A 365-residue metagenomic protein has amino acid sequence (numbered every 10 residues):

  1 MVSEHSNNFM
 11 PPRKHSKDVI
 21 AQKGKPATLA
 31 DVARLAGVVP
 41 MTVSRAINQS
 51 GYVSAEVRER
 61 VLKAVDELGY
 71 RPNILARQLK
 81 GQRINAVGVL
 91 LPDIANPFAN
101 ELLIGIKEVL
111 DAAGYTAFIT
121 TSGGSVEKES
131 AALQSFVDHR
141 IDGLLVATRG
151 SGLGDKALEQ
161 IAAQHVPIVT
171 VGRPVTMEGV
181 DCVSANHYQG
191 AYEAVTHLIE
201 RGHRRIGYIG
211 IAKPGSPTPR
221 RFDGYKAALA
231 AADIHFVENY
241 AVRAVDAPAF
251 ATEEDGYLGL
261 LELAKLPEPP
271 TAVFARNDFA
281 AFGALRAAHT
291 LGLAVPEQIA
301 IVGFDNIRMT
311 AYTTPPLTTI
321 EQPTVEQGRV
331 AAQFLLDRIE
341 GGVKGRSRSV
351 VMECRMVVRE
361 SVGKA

Functional and structural regions predicted by a protein language model:
M1-N85, A365: N-terminal helix-turn-helix DNA-binding module of bacterial transcription factors
K14, L260-A365: Flexible loop/turn connectors
A55, E59, L68-V146, D223-K226 (+1 more regions): Amphipathic helical "hinge" segments at domain boundaries
R60, F98-A112, G190-A194, S216-F236 (+4 more regions): Short, solvent-exposed amphipathic alpha-helices that sit in or adjacent to ligand/effector-binding or catalytic
T121-D138, D142, A191, R243-L266: Structural motif
G124-S125, A147-E193, R201, K213-P214 (+3 more regions): Flexible loop/hinge segments that line or gate small-molecule binding clefts
C182-Y208, D223, A227, E253-E262 (+2 more regions): Hydrophobic alpha-helical segments within soluble ligand-binding/sensing domains
Y192-D233, S347-S361: An alpha-beta-alpha
